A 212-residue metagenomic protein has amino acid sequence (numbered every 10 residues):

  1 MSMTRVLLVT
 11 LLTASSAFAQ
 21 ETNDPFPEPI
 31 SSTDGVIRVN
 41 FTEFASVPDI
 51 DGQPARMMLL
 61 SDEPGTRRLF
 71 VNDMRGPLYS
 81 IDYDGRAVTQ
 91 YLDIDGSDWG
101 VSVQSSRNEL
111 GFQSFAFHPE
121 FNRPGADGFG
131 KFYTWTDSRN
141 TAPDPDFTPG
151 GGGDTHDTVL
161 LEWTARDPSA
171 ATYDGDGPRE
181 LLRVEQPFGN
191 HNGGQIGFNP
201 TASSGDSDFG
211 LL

Functional and structural regions predicted by a protein language model:
M1, F18-Q20: Basic/polar N-terminal segments that are highly enriched at the extreme N-terminus, encompassing both cleavable
S2-V9: Sec-dependent signal peptide recognition, specifically the positively charged N-region followed immediately by
V9-L12, D84: Compositionally biased, intrinsically disordered low-complexity segments
A14-S16: N-terminal signal peptide c-region/cleavage motif recognized by signal peptidases
Q20-L212: Acidic, Gly/Ser/Thr-rich repeat motifs that build Ca2+-stabilized beta-propeller blades
